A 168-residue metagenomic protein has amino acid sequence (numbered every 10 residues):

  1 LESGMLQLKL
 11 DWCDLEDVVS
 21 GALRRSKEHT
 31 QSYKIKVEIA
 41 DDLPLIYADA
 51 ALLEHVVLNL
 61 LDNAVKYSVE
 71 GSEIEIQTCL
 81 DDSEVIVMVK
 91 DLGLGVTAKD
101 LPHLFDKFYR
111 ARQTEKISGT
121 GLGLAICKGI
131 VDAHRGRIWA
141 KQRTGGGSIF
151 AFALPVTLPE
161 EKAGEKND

Functional and structural regions predicted by a protein language model:
S3-L8, L45-A48: Conserved micro-motifs of the catalytic ATP-binding
K9-C13, K34-P44: Conserved catalytic submotifs in the C-terminal HATPase_c
K9-R24: A conserved beta-strand-to-alpha-helix junction within the catalytic ATP-binding
A64-V65: Short helix-loop "hinge" at the ATP-lid/N-box region of the Bergerat-fold HATPase_c
V96-F108: Short conserved segment of the HATPase_c
G123, C127: Short alpha-helical Gxxx[C/S/T] motif in the catalytic ATP-binding
